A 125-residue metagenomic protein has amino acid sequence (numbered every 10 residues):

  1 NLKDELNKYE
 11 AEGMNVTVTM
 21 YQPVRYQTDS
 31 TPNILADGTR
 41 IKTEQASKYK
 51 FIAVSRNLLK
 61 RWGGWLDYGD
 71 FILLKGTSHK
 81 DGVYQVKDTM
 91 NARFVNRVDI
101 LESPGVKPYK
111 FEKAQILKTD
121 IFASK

Functional and structural regions predicted by a protein language model:
N1-K125: Solvent-exposed, well-ordered loop and adjacent helix/strand elements within mature globular domains that form
